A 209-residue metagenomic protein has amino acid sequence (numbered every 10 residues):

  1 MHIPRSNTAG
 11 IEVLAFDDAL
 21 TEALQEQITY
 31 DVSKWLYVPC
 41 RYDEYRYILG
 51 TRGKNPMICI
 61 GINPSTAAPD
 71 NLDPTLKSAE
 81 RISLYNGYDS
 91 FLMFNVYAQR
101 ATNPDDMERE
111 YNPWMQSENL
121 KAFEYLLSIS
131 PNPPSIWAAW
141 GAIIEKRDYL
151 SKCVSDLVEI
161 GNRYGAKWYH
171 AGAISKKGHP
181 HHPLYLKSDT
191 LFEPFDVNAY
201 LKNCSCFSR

Functional and structural regions predicted by a protein language model:
M1-N71: Active-site and ligand/interface coordination hotspots across diverse enzymes and nucleic-acid-associated assemblies
H2-I3, M107-R209: Glycine/proline-rich loop-helix segments at beta-alpha junctions forming the active-site rim of enzyme cores
P56, D89-S90, S135, K167: Residues at the starts of beta-strands that form the adenosine-phosphate
I62, V96, W140-A142: Short, well-ordered beta-to-alpha junction loops that form the rim of enzyme active sites and present histidine/acidic
S65-N86: A short mixed-secondary-structure module that forms the rim of ligand-binding clefts
T66, R100, I144: Feature marks short, surface-exposed loop/turn motifs that line or immediately flank catalytic pockets and channel
P69, N103, R147-Y149: Short glycine-/acidic-enriched loop or helix-start segments at secondary-structure transitions that form or flank
D89-M107: Short connector loops at secondary-structure junctions
